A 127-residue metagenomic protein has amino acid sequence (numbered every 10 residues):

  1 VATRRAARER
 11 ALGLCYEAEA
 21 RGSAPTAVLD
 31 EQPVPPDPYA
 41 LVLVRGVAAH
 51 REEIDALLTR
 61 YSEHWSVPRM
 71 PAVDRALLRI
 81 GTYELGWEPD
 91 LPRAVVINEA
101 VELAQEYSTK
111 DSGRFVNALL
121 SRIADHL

Functional and structural regions predicted by a protein language model:
V1-L127: N-terminal interaction/assembly modules
